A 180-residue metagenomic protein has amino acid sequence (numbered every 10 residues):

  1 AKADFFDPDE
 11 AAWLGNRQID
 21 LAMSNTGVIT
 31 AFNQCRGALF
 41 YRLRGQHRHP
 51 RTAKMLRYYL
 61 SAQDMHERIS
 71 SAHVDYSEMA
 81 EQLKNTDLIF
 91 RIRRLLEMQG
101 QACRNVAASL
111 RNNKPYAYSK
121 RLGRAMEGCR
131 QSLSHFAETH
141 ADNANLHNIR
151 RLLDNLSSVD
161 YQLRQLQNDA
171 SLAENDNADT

Functional and structural regions predicted by a protein language model:
A1-T180: Cytosolic regulatory and coupling regions of membrane transport/channel systems
